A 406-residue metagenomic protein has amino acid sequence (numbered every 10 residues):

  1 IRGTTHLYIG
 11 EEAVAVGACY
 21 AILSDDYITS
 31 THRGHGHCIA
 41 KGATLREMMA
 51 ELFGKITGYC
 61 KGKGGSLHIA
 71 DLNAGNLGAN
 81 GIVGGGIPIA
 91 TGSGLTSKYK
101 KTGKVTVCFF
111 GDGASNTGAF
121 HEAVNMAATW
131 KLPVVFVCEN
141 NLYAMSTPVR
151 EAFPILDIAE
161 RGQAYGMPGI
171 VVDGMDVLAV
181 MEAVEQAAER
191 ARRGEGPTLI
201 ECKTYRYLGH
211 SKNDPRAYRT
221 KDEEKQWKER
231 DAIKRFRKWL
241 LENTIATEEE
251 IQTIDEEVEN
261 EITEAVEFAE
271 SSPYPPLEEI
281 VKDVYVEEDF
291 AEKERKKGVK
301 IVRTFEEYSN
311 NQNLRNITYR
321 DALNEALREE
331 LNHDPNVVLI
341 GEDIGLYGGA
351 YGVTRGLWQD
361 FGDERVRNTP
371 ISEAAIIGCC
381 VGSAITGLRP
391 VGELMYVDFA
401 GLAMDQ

Functional and structural regions predicted by a protein language model:
I1-V14, C202, Y207-F361: Conserved acidic/glycine
R2-W130, P148-P154, A159, A164-G166 (+2 more regions): Cofactor-binding active-site loop characterized by glycine-rich and histidine/acidic residues
H6, T29, V135-V137, V171 (+8 more regions): Structured core elements
V16, A74-C138, V172-R190, G345-Q406: Thiamine diphosphate
K55, E151-I155, T204-R206, D343-Y347 (+1 more regions): Short glycine-enriched loops at secondary-structure junctions
K98-T102, P154-Q186, E229-D255: Conserved thiamine diphosphate
L142-T147, M167-D173, Q186, R216-K225 (+3 more regions): Short beta-alpha connecting loops at secondary-structure transitions that line or flank enzyme active sites
